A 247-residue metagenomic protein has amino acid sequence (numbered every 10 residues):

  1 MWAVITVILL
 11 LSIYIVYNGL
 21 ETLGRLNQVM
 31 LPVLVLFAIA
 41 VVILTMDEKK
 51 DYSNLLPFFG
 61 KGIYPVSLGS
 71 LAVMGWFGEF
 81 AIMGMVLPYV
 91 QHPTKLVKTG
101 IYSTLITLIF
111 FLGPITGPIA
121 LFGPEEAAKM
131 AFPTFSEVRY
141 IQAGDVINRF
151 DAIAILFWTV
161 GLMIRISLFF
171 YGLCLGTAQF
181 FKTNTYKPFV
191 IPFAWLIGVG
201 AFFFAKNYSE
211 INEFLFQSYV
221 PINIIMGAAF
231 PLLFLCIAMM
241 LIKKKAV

Functional and structural regions predicted by a protein language model:
M1-A3, V16, V33-F59, W76 (+2 more regions): Hydrophobic alpha-helical segments and their helix-loop junctions in multi-pass secondary transporters
A3-L9, Y17, V41-E48, F58-L108 (+1 more regions): Hydrophobic, membrane-embedded alpha-helices of multi-pass small-molecule transporters
I8-M30, P88-T94, L175, Q179 (+1 more regions): Membrane-water interface regions at transmembrane-helix termini and the short interhelical loops of multi-pass membrane
L11-I13, L31-D47, I101-A127, F189-A205: Selective recognition of specific alpha-helical transmembrane segments in multi-pass small-molecule
F110-F122, N148-G198: Alpha-helical transmembrane segments of helical membrane proteins, especially in multi-pass transport, channel
L121-D151: Membrane-interface interhelical connector segments
K182-K187, F202-I224: Extracellular/periplasmic helix-loop-helix junctions in multi-pass membrane proteins
A194, L215-F234: Small-residue-rich transmembrane alpha-helices that serve as helix-helix interface/gating elements in multipass
